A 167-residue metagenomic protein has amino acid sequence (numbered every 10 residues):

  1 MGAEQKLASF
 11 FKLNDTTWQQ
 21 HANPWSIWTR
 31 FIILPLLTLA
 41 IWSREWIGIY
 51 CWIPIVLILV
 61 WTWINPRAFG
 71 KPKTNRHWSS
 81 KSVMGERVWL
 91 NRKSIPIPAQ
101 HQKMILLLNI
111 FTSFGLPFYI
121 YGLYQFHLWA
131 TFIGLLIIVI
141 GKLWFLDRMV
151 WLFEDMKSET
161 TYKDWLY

Functional and structural regions predicted by a protein language model:
M1-I33, D147-Y167: Cytosolic-side membrane-entry/anchor segment at the start of a transmembrane helix
N14, H21-P24, G48, L57-L59 (+4 more regions): Acidic, low-complexity intrinsically disordered regions
T16-I55, L107-P117, Y121-L123: Long, highly hydrophobic alpha-helical transmembrane signal-anchor segments
F31, I41-T74, V139-L146: Hydrophobic alpha-helical membrane-embedded segments
I41, G48-I55, V83, R87 (+2 more regions): Short amphipathic alpha-helical patches
I47, K93-S94, Q102-Y167: Sequence termini and other peripheral, non-core segments
R67-S82, M149-Y162: A cytosolic-side transmembrane-helix exit/cap motif
S79-L107: Short membrane-interface loop/juxtamembrane segments of multi-pass integral membrane proteins
